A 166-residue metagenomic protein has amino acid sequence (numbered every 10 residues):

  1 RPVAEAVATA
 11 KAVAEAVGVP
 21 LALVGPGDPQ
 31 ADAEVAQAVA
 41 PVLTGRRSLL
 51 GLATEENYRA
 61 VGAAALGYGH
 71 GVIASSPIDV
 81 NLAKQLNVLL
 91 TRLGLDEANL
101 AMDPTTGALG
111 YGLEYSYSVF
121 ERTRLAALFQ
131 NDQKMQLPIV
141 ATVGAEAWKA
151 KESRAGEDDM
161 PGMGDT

Functional and structural regions predicted by a protein language model:
R1-K84: Active-site beta->alpha loop and helix N-cap motifs at the rims of alpha/beta catalytic domains
E56-T166: Catalytic alpha/beta core domains of metabolic enzymes, predominantly
